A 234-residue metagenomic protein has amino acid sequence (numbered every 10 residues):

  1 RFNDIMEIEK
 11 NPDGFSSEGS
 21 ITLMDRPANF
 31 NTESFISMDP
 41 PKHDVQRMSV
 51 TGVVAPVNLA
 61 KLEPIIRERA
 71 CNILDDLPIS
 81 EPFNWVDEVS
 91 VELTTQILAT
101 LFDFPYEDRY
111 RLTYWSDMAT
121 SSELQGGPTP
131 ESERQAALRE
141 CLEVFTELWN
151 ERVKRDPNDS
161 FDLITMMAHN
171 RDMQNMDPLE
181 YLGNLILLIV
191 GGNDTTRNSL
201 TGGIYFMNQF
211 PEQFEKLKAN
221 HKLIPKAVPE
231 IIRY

Functional and structural regions predicted by a protein language model:
F2-Y234: Cytochrome P450
